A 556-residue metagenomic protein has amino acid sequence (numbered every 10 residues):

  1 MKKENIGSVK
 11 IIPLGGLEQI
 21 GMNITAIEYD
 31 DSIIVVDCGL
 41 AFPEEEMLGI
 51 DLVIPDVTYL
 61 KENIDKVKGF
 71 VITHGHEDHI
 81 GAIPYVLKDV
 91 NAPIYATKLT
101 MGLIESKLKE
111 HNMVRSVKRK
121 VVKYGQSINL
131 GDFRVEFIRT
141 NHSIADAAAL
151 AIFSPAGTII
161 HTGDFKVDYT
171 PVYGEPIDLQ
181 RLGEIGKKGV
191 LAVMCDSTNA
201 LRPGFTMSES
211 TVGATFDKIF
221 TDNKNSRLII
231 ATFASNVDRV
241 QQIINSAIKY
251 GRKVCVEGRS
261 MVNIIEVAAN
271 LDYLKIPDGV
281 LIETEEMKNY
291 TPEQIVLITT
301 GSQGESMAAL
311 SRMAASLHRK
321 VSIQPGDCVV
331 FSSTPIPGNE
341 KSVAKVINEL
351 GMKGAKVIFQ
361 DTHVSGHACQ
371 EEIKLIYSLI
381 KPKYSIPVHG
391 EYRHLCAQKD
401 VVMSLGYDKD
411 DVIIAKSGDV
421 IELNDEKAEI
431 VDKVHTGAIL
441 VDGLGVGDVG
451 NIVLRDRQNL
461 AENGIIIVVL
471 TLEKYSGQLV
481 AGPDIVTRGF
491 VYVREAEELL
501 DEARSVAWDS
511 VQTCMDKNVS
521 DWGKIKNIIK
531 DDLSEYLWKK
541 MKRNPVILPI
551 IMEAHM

Functional and structural regions predicted by a protein language model:
K2-V71, H76-N289, A308-S322, K341-A344: His/Asp/Glu-rich metal-coordinating catalytic cores of metallo-dependent phosphodiesterases/hydrolases acting on
L17, A41-E45, G49, K66-V67 (+4 more regions): A glycine- and charged-residue-rich anion-binding loop/surface
E28-D31, S154-A156, I248, L423-D425 (+2 more regions): Short acidic-glycine loop/turn motifs at beta-strand connectors
P93, I386, L548-P549: Short glycine-rich phosphate-binding loop at a beta-alpha junction
L108, V402, L537: Conserved hydrophobic residues forming the short capping helix/wall of the S-adenosyl-L-methionine
K123, K416, R543-I547: Short Gly/Ser/Thr- and Asp/Glu-enriched loop/turn motifs at secondary-structure junctions
R202-S332, I336-P382, I386-E502, V506-N518 (+1 more regions): Hard-cation-handling environments
N518-H555: C-terminal tails and terminal domains of large nucleic-acid-associated and other macromolecular-machine proteins
